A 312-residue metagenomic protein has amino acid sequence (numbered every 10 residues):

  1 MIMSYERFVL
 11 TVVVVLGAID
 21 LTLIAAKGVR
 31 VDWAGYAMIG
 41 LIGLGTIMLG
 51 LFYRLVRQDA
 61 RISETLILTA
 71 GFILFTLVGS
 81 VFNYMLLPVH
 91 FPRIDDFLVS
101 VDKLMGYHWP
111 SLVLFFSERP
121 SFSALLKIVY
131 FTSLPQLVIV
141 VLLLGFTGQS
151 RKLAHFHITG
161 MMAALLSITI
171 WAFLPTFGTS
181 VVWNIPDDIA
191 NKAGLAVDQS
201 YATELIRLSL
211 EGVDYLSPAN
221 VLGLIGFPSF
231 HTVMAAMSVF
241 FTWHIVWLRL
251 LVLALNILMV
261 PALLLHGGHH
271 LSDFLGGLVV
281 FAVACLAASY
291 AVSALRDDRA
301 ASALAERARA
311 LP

Functional and structural regions predicted by a protein language model:
I2-L41, I67-I139: N-terminal transmembrane-helix/juxtamembrane module of multi-pass inner/ER membrane proteins
V15-I24, F75-L77, A164-A172, N256-G267: Aromatic-anchored segments of alpha-helical transmembrane domains
G28-W33, R54-L66, G145-H155, W243: Membrane-interface helix-boundary motifs at transmembrane edges
E64-F72, V138-P175, T179-A190: Interfacial segments of alpha-helical transmembrane regions
F122-Q136, L222-F241, L271, L275: Membrane-interface loop-to-helix entry segments
V140-F146, T232-R249, V279-Y290: Membrane-interfacial alpha-helical segments at the cytosolic side of multi-pass membrane proteins
F173-H244: Membrane-interfacial catalytic/cofactor-binding modules of polytopic membrane enzymes
G178-V181, G226, I257-V283: Interfacial helix-loop-helix junctions of multi-pass membrane proteins
